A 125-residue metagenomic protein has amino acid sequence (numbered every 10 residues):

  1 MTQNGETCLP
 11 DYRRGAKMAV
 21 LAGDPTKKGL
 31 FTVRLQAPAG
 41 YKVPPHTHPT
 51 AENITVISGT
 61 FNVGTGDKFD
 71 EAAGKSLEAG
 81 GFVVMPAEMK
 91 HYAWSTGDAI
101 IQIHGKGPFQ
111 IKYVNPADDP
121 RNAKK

Functional and structural regions predicted by a protein language model:
M1-F31, D118-K125: A short, N-terminal "cap"/entry segment at the start of jelly-roll beta-barrel domains of the cupin/DSBH fold
R13-A16, K28-L30, P49-A51, E88 (+1 more regions): Extracytoplasmic
V20, P45, I54-T55, V83-M85 (+2 more regions): Structural recognition of the beta-strand scaffold that forms the well-ordered cores of secreted hydrolase catalytic
D24, G40, F61, D67-E88: Short acidic-glycine-tyrosine-enriched beta hairpin
T26, P38-G40, E88, D98 (+1 more regions): Solvent-exposed coil/turn segments that connect beta secondary-structure elements in extracytoplasmic/periplasmic
P38-Y41, T47-K68: Glycine- and acidic-residue-biased ligand/ion/polar-headgroup-sensing regions
A72-K75, Y92-K125: Double-stranded beta-helix
